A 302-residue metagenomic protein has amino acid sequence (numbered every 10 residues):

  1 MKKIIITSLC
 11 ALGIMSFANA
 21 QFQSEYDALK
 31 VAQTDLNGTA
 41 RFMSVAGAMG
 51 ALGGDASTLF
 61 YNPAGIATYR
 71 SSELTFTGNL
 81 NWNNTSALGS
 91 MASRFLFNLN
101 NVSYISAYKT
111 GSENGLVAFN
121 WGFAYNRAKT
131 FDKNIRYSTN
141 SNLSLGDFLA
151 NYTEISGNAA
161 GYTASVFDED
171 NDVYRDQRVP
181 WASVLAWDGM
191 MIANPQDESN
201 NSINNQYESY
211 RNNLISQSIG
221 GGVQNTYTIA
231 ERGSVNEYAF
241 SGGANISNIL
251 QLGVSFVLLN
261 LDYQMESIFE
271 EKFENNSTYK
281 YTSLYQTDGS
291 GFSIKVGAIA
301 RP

Functional and structural regions predicted by a protein language model:
M1-S24: Bacterial Sec-dependent N-terminal signal peptides
M1-S8, W121-F123, T130-S141, L284-D288 (+1 more regions): N-terminal start-of-domain structural block
L9, Y69, Q264: Active-site-proximal flexible loops/turns
G13-I14, E73, L88, L259: Single-residue recognition of alpha-helix boundary sites
A20-S199, I219, T226-I229: N-terminal, post-signal peptide beta-strand-biased segments of exported outer-membrane/organellar beta-barrel and other
A32-D35, A87-R94, N134-N142, S209-G233 (+1 more regions): Extracellular/periplasm-exposed beta-strand and loop segments of Gram-negative cell-envelope proteins, dominated by
T58, F97-N100, A124-A128, D168-Q177 (+3 more regions): Outer-membrane beta-barrel transmembrane strands
N205: An acidic, phosphate/nucleotide-engaging active-site surface
